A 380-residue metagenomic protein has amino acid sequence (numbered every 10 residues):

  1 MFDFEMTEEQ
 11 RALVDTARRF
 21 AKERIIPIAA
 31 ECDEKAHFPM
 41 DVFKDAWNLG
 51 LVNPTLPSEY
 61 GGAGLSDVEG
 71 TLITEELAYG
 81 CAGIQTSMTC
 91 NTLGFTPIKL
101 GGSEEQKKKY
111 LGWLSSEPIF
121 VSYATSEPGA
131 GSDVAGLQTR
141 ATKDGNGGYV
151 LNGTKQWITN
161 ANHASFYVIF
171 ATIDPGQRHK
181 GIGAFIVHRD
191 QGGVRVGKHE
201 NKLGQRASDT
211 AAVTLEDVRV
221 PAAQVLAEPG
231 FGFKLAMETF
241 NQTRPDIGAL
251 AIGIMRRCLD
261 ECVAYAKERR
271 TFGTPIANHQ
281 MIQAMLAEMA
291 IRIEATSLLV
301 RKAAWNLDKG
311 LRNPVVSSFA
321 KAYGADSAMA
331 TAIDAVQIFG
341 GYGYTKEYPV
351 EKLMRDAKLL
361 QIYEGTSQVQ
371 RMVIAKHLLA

Functional and structural regions predicted by a protein language model:
M1-G80, I84, T89, G101-Q106 (+5 more regions): Alpha-helical interface subdomain recognition
G50, T74-A78, A171, V187-G192 (+1 more regions): Short Ser/Thr-interspersed hydrophobic loop/turn segments at strand-loop and sheet-helix junctions that line or gate
L65-S66, D133-A135, N160-A164, R178-G181 (+1 more regions): Short glycine/proline-enriched turns and hinge-like loops at secondary-structure junctions
E117-T125: A short, Trp-centered hydrophobic/proline-enriched beta-strand micro-motif
A130, Q156-A161, Q205, Q242-I247 (+1 more regions): Glycine-rich phosphate/pyrophosphate-binding beta-alpha loops
A130-D133, Y149: Hydrophobic, small-residue-rich alpha-helical packing segments that form membrane-like cores
G136-Q138, D190-P221: Flexible, small-/acidic-enriched active-site or ligand-binding loops
G148, N152-V196: A short core secondary-structure module
